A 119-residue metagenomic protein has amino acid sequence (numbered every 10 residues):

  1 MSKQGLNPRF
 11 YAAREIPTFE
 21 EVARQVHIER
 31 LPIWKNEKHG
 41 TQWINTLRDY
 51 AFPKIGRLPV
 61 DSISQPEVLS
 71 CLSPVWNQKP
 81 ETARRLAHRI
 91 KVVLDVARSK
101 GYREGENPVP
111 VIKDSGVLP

Functional and structural regions predicted by a protein language model:
M1: Short, surface-exposed polybasic/aromatic micro-patch for ligand or macromolecular engagement
Q4-P17, R57, S70-C71, R103-P119: Flexible interdomain linker/hinge and immediately adjacent N-terminus of the catalytic tyrosine-recombinase domain
R9-N77, V93-V96: Basic/aromatic-enriched alpha-helical hairpins
P80: Active-site rim elements
I90: Aromatic-residue-lined binding/catalytic grooves and analogous aromatic/hydrophobic interfacial grooves in multimeric
K100: RNA-binding basic/glycine-rich loop and surface signature characteristic of RAMP-family CRISPR effectors
